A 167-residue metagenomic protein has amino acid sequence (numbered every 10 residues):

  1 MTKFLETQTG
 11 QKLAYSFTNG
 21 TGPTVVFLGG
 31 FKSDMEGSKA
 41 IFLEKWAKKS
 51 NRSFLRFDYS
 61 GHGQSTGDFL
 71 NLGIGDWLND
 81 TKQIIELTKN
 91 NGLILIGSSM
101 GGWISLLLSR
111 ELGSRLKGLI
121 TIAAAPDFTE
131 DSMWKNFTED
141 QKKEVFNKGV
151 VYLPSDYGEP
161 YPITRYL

Functional and structural regions predicted by a protein language model:
M1-G20: N-terminal cap/lid segment of alpha/beta-hydrolase-fold proteins
G10, R115-L167: The alpha/beta-hydrolase serine catalytic core
G22-G30: Short beta-strand element of the alpha/beta-hydrolase
F31-E44: The serine-hydrolase catalytic nucleophile loop
E44-T66: Conserved alpha/beta-hydrolase
G63-T88: Catalytic nucleophile-loop/oxyanion-hole region of alpha/beta-hydrolase and closely related hydrolase-like folds
L95-G97, I122: Short beta-strand immediately N-terminal to the catalytic nucleophile in serine-hydrolase-like folds
G97-S105: Gly/Ala-rich beta-loop-alpha elbow adjacent to hydrolase catalytic centers
